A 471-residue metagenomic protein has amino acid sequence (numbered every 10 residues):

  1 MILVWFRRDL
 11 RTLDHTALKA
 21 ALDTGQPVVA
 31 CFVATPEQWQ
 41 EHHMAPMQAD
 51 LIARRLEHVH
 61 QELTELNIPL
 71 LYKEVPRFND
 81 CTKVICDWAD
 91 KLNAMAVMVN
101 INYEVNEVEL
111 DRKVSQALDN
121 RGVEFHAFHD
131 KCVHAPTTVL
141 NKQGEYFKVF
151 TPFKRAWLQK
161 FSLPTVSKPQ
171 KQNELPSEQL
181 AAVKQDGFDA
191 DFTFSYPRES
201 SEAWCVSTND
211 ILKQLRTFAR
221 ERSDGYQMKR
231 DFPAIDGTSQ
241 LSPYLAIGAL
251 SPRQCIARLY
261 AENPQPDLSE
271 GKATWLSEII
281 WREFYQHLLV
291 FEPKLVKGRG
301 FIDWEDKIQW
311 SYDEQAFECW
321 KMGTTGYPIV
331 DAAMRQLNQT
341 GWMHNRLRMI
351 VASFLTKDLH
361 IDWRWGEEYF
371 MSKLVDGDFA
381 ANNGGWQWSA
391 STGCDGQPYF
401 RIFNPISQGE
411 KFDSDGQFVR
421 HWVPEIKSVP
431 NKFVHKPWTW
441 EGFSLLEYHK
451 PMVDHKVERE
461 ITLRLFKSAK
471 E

Functional and structural regions predicted by a protein language model:
M1-T165, R464-A469: Trp/Phe/Arg-rich N-terminal binding region typifying the photolyase-homology
K19, D87, D331, K456-E460: A broad detector of short, well-ordered amphipathic alpha-helices that serve as recognition/interaction surfaces
H43, M98, F317, L446-H449: Short coil/turn segments at secondary-structure junctions
Q48, I52, M322, G326 (+2 more regions): Residue-level preference for long, well-ordered alpha-helices that form the structural scaffold of enzyme catalytic
G144-I302, F412-D413, Q417-E471: Glycine/tryptophan-enriched, flexible segments
D236, Q240-E425: Active-site-proximal binding-pocket segments
